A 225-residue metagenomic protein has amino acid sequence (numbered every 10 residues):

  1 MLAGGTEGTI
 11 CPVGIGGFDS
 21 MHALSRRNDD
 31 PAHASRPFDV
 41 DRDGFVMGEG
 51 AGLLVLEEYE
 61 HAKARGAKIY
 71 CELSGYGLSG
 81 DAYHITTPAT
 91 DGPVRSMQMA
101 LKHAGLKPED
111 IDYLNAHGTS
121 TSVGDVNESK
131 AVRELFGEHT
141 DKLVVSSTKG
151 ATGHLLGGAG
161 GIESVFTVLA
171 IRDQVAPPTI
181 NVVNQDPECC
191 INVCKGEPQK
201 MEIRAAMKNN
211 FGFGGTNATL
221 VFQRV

Functional and structural regions predicted by a protein language model:
M1-H61, A159-V225: Conserved beta-strand-centric core segments of catalytic alpha/beta enzyme folds
M1-T6, K68-Y76, E109-A116, L143-K149 (+1 more regions): Beta-strand segments within the central parallel beta-sheet cores of soluble alpha/beta enzyme folds
T6-G17, P108-G124: Conserved beta-ketoacyl condensing-enzyme motif
F18, V55, L73, I111 (+4 more regions): Conserved small-residue
D19-H33, I69, V126-V145, N192-G196: Acidic-glycine-rich active-site phosphate/pyrophosphate-binding loop
D29-A104, Y113: Condensing-enzyme catalytic core mediating Claisen C-C bond formation in acyl metabolism
A82-P93, T119-F136, L155-I162, K195: Short glycine/threonine-rich loop-to-helix capping motif typified by GTGT followed within a few residues by an Asp-Pro
S96-A104, A131, L135, T167 (+1 more regions): Stable alpha-helical structural segments in soluble proteins, enriched in small hydrophobic residues
